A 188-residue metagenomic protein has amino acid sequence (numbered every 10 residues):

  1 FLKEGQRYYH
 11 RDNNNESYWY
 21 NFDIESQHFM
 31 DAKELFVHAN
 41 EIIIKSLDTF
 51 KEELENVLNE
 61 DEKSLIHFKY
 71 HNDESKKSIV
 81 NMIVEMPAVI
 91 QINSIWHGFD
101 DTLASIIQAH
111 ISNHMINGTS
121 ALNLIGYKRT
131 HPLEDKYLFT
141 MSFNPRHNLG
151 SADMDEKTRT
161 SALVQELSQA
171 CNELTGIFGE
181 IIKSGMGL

Functional and structural regions predicted by a protein language model:
F1-L188: Protein-protein interaction/assembly regions in multi-subunit complexes
